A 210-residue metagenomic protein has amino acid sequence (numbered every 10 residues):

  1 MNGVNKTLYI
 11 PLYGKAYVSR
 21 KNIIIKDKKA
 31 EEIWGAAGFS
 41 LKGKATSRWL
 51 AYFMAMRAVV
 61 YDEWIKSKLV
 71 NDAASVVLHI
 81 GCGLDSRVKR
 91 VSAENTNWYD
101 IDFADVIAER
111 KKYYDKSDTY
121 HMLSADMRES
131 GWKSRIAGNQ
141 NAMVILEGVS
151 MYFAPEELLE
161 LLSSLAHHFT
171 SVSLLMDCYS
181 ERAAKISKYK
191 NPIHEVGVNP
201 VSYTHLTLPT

Functional and structural regions predicted by a protein language model:
M1-L78, C82-A125, G138-N139: Rossmann-like AdoMet
G131-G138: Short amphipathic alpha-helix with an adjacent loop that forms part of the alpha/beta core around
V144-I145: A conserved beta-strand element that flanks and buttresses the S-adenosyl-L-methionine
M151, C178-A183: Short "lid" loop at the C-terminus of a central beta-strand within the Rossmann-like core of SAM-dependent
Y152-S164: A short, conserved alpha-helix within the catalytic core of class I
T170-Y179: Conserved beta-strand signature within the Rossmann-like core of class I S-adenosyl-L-methionine
E181-N199: Short, glycine-/aromatic-enriched active-site segment of Class I SAM-dependent methyltransferases
T204-P209: Conserved small/polar residues in nucleotide/adenosyl-binding loops
